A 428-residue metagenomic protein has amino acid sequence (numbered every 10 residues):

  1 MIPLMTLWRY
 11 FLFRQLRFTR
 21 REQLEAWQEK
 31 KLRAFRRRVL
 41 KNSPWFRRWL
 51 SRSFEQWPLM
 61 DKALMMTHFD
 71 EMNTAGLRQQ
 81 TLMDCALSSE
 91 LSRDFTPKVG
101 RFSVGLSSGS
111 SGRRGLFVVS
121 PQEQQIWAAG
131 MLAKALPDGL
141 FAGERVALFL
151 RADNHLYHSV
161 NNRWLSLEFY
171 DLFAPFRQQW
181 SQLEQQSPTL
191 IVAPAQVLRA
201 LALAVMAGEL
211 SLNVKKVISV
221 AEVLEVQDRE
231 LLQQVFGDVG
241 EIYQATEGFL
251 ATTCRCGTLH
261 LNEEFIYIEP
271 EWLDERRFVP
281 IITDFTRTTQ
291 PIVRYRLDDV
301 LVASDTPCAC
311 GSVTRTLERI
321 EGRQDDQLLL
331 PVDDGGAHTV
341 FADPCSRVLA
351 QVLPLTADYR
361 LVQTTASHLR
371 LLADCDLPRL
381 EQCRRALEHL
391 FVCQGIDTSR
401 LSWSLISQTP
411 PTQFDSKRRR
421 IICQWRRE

Functional and structural regions predicted by a protein language model:
M1-K30, A34-F35, S166-E428: Active-site glycine/GP-rich loop and adjacent strand/helix microenvironment that borders small-molecule binding pockets
M1-L106, G112-I126, L132-F141, A152 (+2 more regions): Nucleotide 5′-phosphate-binding alpha/beta core
W49, H158-V160, L232-Q233: Short loop/helix-cap segments at secondary-structure boundaries that form the rim of catalytic
F102, V119-G130, F141-E144, Q178 (+4 more regions): Residues forming well-ordered secondary-structure scaffolds
G105, G109, A129-L136, A147 (+5 more regions): A broadly conserved amphipathic alpha-helix scaffold signal in soluble, globular proteins
S108-S111, N162-W164: Acidic/polar active-site rim loop that often engages polyanionic ligands
Q125-W127, A142, D153-S159, A200-L201 (+2 more regions): Short, well-ordered, mixed-charge alpha-helical segments that flank or form enzyme active sites
L132-L172: Conserved AMP-binding loop of ANL adenylate-forming enzymes
